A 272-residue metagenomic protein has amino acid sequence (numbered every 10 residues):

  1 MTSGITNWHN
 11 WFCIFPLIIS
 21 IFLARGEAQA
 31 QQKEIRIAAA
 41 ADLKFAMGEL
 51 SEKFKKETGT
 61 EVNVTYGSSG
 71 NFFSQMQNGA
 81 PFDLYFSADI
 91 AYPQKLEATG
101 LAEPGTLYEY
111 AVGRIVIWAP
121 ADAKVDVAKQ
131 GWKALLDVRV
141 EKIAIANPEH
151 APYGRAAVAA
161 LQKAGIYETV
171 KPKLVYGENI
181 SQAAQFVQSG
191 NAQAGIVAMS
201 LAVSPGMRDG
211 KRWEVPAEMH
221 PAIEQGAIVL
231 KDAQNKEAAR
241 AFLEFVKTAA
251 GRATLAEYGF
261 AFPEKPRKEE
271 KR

Functional and structural regions predicted by a protein language model:
M1-H9: N-terminal secretory signal peptides that target proteins for export/translocation
S3, L23, A28-A30: Glycine-centered signal
W11-A24: Bacterial N-terminal signal peptides
A28-Y66, G70-A80, S87-I90, Q94-E103 (+2 more regions): Exported/periplasmic ABC-transporter solute-binding proteins
